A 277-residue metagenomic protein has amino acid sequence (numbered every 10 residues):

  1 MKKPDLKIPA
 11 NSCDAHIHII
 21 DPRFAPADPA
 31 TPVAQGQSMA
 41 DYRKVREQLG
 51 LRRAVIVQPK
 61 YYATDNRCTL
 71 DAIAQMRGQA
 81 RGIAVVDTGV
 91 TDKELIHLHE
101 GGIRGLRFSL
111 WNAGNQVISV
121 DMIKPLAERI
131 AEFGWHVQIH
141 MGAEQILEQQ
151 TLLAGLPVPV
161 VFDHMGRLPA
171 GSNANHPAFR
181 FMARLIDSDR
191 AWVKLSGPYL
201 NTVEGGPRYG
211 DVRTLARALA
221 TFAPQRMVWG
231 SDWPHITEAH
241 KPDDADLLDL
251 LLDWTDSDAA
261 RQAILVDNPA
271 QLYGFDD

Functional and structural regions predicted by a protein language model:
M1-N11, Q35-R53, T221-R226, A239-D277: Mid-to-C-terminal alpha-helical segments outside catalytic/metal-binding sites
S12-I17, A54-V57, A80-A84, R104-F108 (+4 more regions): Hydrophobic faces of well-ordered beta-strands that scaffold small-molecule active sites in alpha/beta enzyme cores
C13-A15, L126, I236, G274: A generic "structured core" feature
H16, R46, T69, L98 (+8 more regions): Conserved, mostly hydrophobic/aromatic
D28-M76: Alpha-helical scaffold segments that flank or form the walls of functional sites
Y61-E144, T151, K194-P198, G205: Active-site gating/metal-coordination segments in enzymes
N66-A80, V212-A223, D243-W254: Short, electropositive alpha-helical surface patch
S119-W229: Catalytic pocket-lining loop regions of alpha/beta-barrel enzymes, especially the amidohydrolase/enolase/GH5 lineages
